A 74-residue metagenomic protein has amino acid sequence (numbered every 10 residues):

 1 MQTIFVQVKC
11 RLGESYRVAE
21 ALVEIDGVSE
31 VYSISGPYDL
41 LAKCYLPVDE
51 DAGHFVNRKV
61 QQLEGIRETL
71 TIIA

Functional and structural regions predicted by a protein language model:
M1-A74: A compositional/biophysical signature of low hydrophobicity enriched in polar/charged and small residues
